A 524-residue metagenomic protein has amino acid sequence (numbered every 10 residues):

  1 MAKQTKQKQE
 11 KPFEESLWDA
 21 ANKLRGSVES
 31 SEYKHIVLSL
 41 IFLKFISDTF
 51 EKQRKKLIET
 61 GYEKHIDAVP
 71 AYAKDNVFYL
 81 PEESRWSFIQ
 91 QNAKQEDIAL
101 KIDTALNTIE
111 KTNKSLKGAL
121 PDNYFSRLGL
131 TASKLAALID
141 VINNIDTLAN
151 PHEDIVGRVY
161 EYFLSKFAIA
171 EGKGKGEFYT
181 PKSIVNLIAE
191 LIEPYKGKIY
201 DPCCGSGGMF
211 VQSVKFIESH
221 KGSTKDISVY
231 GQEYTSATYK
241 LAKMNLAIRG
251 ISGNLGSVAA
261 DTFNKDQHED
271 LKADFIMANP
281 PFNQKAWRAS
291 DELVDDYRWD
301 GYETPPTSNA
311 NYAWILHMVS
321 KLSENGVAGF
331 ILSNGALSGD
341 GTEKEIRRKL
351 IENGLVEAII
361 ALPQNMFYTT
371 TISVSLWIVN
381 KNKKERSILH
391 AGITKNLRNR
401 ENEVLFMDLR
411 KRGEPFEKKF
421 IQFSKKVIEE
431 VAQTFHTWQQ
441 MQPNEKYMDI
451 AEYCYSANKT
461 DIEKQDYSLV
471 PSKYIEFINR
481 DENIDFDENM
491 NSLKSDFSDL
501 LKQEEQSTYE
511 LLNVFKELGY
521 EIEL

Functional and structural regions predicted by a protein language model:
M1-Y195, N254-Q267, A361-Q364, N382 (+4 more regions): Non-catalytic, mostly N-terminal accessory regions of nucleic-acid modification and defense proteins
S16, K23, E32-F45, Y239 (+2 more regions): Conserved Class I SAM-dependent methyltransferase catalytic core
S27, W287-N309, N334-T342, P363-T369 (+2 more regions): Short, contiguous acidic/charged loop-to-helix segments that flank catalytic cores in large enzymes
L128, A149, C203, G231-T235 (+6 more regions): Hydrophobic alpha-helical scaffolding
G174-A278, N283-Y302, A313, S333-N334 (+2 more regions): Conserved S-adenosyl-L-methionine
V211, K240, A278-P280, Y312-L316 (+11 more regions): Feature representing long, continuous alpha-helical segments
K272-A273, N309-N311, N325-I331, V356-E357 (+5 more regions): Active-site lining segments that contact anionic ligands and/or coordinate catalytic metals
N283-T304, N311, K344, K349-I351 (+4 more regions): Accessory, often C-terminal, charged low-complexity segments
